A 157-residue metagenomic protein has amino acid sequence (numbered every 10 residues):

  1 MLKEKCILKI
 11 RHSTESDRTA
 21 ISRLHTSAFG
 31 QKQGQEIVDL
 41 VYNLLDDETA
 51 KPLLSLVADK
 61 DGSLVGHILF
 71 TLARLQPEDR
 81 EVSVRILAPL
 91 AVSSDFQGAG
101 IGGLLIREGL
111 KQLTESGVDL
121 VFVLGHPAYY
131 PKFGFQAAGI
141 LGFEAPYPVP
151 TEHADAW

Functional and structural regions predicted by a protein language model:
M1-S16: Conserved N-terminal entry element of GNAT/NAT acetyltransferase domains
R18, S22, A28-Q76: Active-site rim helix/loop that mediates acceptor-substrate recognition in acyltransferases
L53, E152-W157: Short hydrophobic/aromatic beta-strand or adjacent loop that forms the aromatic wall/cage of a ligand/substrate-binding
S63, E81, S93-L104, E115-S116 (+1 more regions): Conserved glycine-rich acetyl-CoA-binding loop
T71, L105-G109, A137-F143: Short acidic (Asp/Glu) patches
A73-L87, Q97: A conserved beta-turn-beta hairpin within the catalytic core of GNAT-like acetyltransferases that forms part
L87, V92, G98-K111, F122-V123: Conserved acetyl-CoA-binding loop-helix of GNAT-fold acetyltransferases
E115-V121, G125-T151: Conserved active-site alpha-helix within GNAT-family acetyltransferase domains
